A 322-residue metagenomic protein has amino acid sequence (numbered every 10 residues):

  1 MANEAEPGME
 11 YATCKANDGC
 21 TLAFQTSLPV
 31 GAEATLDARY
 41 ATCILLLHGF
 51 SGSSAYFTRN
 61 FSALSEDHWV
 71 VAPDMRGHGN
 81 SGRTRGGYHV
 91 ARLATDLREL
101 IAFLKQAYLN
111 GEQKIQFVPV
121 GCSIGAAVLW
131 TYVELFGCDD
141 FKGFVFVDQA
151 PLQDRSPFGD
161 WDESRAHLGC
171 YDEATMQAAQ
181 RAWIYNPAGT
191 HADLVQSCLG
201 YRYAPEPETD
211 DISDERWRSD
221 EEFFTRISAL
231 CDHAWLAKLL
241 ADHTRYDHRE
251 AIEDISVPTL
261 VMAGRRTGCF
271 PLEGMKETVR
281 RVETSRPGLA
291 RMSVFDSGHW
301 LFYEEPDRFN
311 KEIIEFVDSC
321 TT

Functional and structural regions predicted by a protein language model:
C20-G86, V90: Conserved HGGG/HGGXW glycine-rich cap/lid loop of the alpha/beta-hydrolase fold
A94-I115: Conserved acidic catalytic loop of the alpha/beta-hydrolase fold
P119-G121, V147: Short beta-strand immediately N-terminal to the catalytic nucleophile in serine-hydrolase-like folds
G121, G125, L129: Gly/Ala-rich beta-loop-alpha elbow adjacent to hydrolase catalytic centers
W130, E134, D139-N186: Flexible "cap/lid" loop of the alpha/beta hydrolase fold
R155-S156, W161, A178-D254: Conserved alpha/beta-hydrolase catalytic His-Asp/Glu region
D254-S297: Conserved loop-alpha-helix segment in the C-terminal half of the alpha/beta-hydrolase fold that carries the catalytic
V294-N310: Catalytic histidine-centered segment of alpha/beta-hydrolase-like enzymes
